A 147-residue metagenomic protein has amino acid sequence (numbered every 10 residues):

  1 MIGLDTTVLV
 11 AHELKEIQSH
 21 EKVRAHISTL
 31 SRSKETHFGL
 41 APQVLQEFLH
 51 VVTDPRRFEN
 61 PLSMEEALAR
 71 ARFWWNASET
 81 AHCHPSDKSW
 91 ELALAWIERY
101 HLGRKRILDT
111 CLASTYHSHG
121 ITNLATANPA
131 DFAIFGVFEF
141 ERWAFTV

Functional and structural regions predicted by a protein language model:
M1, T110-V147: Acidic, PIN/NYN-like endoribonuclease modules and their adjacent C-terminal/linker elements
M1-L40, P55-A69: Short, well-structured N-terminal submotif of metal-dependent ribonuclease cores
T7-V8, Q43, C111, A130: Alpha-helix/helix-capping structural signal
A11-E13, V51, F135: Residues that scaffold the ATP/ADP-binding catalytic core of kinase and kinase-like folds
T29-S33, W74, W96, Y100: Hydrophobic helix-cap positions at the C-terminus of alpha-helices in RecA-like/P-loop ATPase nucleotide-binding cores
G39-Q43, T126: Short beta-strand segments at enzyme active-site cores
T80-A127: Active-site neighborhoods of divalent-metal-dependent phosphate/nucleic-acid chemistry enzymes
